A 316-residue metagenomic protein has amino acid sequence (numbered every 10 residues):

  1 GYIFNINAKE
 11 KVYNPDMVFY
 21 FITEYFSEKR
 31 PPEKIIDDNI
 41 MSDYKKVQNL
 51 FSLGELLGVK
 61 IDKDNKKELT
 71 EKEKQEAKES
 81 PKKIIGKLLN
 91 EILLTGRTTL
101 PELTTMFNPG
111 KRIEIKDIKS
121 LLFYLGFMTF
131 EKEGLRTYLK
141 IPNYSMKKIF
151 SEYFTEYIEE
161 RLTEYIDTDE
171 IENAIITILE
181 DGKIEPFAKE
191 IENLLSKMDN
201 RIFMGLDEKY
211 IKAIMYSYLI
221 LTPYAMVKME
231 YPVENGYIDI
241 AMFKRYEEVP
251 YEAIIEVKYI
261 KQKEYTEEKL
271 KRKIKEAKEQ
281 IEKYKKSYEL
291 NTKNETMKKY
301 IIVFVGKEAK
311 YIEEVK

Functional and structural regions predicted by a protein language model:
G1-T23, L93: Amphipathic alpha-helical segments of the small helical/lid subdomains adjacent to P-loop NTPase cores
P31-L121: Conserved helicase/translocase motor-coupling segment
K67, K72-K74, K78, K82-K83 (+6 more regions): Glycine- and acidic
E131-R161: Accessory beta->alpha helical hairpin/"wing" motif in late/C-terminal subdomains of nucleic-acid enzymes
S151-N200: Leucine-rich, amphipathic alpha-helical/linker segments
I184-K316: Structural signature of nuclease core domains in nucleic-acid processing machines
